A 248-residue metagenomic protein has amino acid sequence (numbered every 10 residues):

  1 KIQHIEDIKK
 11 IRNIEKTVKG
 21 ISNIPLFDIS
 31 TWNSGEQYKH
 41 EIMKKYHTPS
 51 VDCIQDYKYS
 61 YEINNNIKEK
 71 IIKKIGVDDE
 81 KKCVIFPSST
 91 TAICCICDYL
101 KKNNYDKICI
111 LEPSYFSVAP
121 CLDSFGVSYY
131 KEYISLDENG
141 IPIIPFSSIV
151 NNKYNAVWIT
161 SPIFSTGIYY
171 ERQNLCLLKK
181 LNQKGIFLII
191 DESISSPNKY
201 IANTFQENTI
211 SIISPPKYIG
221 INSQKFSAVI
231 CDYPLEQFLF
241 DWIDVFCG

Functional and structural regions predicted by a protein language model:
K1-N66, I186: N-terminal "arm"/small-domain region of PLP-dependent enzymes with the aminotransferase-like
N33-E36, I163-G167, Y218: Short acidic, S/G/P-rich loop/turn micro-motifs used as interaction or catalytic elements
N64-I71, D79-Y105, S227: Conserved beta-loop-alpha segment that forms the PLP phosphate-binding cup at the N-terminus of a helix
C83, I186, T209: Short, conserved active-site loop motifs that form the nucleotide-linked donor/cofactor pocket
T91, D98-S161: PLP-dependent aminotransferase-like
L136-P197: Active-site phosphate-binding strand-loop segment of PLP-dependent enzymes
I212-G248: PLP-dependent aminotransferase class I/II
